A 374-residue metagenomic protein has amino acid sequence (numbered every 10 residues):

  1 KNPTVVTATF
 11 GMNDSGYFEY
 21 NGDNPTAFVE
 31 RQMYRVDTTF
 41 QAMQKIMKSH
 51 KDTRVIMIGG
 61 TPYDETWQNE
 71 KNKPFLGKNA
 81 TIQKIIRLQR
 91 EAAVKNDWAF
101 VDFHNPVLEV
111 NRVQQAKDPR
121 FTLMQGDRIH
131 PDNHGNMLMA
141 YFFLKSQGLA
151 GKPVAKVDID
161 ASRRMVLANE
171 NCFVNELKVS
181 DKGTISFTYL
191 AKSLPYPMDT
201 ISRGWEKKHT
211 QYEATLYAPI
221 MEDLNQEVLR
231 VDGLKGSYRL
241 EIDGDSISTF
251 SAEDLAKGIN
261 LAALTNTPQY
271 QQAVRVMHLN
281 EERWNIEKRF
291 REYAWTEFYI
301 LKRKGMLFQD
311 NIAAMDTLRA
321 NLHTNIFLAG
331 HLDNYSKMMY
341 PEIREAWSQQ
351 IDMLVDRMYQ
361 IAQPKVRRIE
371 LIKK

Functional and structural regions predicted by a protein language model:
K1-M137, Y141-K374: Alpha-helical cap/lid subdomain in secreted, periplasmic, or secretory-pathway luminal O-acyl-processing enzymes
